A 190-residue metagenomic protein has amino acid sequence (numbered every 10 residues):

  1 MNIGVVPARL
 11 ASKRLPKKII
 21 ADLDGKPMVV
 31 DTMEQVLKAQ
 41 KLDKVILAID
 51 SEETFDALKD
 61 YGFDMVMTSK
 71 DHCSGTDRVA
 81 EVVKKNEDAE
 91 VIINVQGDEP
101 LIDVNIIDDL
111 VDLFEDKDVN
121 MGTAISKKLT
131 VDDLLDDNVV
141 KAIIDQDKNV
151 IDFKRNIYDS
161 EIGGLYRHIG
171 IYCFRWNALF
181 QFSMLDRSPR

Functional and structural regions predicted by a protein language model:
M1-A48: N-terminal glycine-rich phosphate-binding loop and ensuing alpha1 helix
P7, N94-Q96, A124-I125: Short beta-strand segments
I19-L23, V66-T68, S188: Short glycine-enriched, charge-decorated loop/helix-capping segments at active-site entrances that position
V29, D98, R175: Residue-level signal for inorganic ion chemistry
L42, D88-A89, D116-N120: Short, high-confidence coil segments that cap the C-terminus of an alpha-helix and link into the following beta-strand
I46, E52-V95, L101-D112: Short phosphate-binding loop-to-helix
I102-S188: Conserved core of the sugar-phosphate nucleotidyltransferase
